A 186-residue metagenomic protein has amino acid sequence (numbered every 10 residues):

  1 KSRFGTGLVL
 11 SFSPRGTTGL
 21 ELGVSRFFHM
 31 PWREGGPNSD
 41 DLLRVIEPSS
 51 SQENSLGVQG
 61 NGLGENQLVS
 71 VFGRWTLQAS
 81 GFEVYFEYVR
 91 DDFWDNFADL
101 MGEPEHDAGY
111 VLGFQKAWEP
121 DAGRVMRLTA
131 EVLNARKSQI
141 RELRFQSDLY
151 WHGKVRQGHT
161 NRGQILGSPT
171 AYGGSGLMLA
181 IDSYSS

Functional and structural regions predicted by a protein language model:
K1-G163, T170-L179, Y184: Signature for the C-terminal beta-barrel architecture of outer-membrane proteins
